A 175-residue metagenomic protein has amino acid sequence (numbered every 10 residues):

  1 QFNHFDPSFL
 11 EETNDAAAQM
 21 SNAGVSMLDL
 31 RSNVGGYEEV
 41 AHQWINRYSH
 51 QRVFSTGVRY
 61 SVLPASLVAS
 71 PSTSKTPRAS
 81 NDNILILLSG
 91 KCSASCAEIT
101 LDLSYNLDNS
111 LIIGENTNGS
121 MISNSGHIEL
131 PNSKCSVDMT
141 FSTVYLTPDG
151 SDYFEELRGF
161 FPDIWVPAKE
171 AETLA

Functional and structural regions predicted by a protein language model:
Q1, Q19-G36, I86-L88: Short acidic catalytic loops
Q1-F9: STAS-typified acidic loop motif
L10-A17, A41-I45, L85, A97-L101 (+1 more regions): Extracytoplasmic/secreted envelope proteins and their assembly/folding machinery, especially bacterial periplasmic
S21-S26, Q51-F54, S80-L85, L107-L111: Loop/turn elements at helix/coil->beta-strand transitions in domains of secreted/extracellular proteins
L30-R31, S55-S61, I113-N116: Surface-exposed patches in mature extracellular/periplasmic domains of secreted proteins
G35-I84, I122-K134, F141-Y145, E156-L157: Gly/Ser/Thr-rich loop/hinge elements
I84-N106, L111-S120: Extended C-terminal subregions enriched in glycine
I112-E172: BRCT (BRCA1 C-terminal) domain core and associated BRCT-interaction motifs
